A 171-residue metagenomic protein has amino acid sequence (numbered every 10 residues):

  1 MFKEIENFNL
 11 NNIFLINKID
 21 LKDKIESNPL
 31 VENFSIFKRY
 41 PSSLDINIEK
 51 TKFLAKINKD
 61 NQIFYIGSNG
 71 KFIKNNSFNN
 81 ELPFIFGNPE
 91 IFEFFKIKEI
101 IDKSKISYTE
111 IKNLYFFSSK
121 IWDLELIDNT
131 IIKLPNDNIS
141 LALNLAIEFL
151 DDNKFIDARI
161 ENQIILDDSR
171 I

Functional and structural regions predicted by a protein language model:
M1-I171: Charged, solvent-exposed interaction patches on well-folded alpha/beta domains that mediate macromolecular contacts
